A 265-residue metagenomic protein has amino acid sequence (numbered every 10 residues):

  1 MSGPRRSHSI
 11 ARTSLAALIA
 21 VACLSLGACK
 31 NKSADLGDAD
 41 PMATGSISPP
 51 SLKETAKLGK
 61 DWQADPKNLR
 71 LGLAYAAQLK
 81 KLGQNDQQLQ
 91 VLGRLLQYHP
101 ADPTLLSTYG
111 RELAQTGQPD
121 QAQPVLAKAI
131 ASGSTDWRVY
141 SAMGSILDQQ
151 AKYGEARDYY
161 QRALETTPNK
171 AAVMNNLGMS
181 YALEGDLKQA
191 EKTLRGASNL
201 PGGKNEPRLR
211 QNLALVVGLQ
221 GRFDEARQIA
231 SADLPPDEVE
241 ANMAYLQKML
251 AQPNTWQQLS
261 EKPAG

Functional and structural regions predicted by a protein language model:
S25-D86, Q90, G265: N-terminal leader/linker segments that initiate helical-solenoid repeat arrays
A34-D35, P207-G265: Terminal, low-structured helical/coil segments at or just beyond the last alpha-helical repeat
A64-D65, Y98-H99, A131-G133, E165-T166 (+2 more regions): Structural marker of alpha-solenoid helical repeat scaffolds
L69-R70, P103-T104, D136-R138, Y153 (+3 more regions): Helix-start (N-cap) detector for alpha-helical repeat units in TPR-like alpha-solenoids, especially tetratricopeptide
